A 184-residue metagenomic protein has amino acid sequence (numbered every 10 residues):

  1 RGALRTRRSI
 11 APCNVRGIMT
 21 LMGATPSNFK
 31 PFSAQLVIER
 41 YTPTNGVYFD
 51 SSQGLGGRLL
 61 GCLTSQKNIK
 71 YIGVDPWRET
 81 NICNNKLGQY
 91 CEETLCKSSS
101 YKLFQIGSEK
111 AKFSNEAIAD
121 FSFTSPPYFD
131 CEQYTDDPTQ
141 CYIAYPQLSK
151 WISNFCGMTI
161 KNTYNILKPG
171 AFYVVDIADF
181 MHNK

Functional and structural regions predicted by a protein language model:
R1-T44: S-adenosyl-L-methionine
T20-A24, F49-Q53, S149-S153: Short, charged/polar micro-motifs that form catalytic or ligand-binding hotspots
P26-F29, C83, W151-M158: Soluble or luminal CAZymes and related metallo-dependent hydrolases
A34-N115, F121, T163-I166: Conserved S-adenosyl-L-methionine
S52-Q53, I177-D179: Short, well-ordered beta-to-alpha junction loops that form the rim of enzyme active sites and present histidine/acidic
S108, A119-N162, D179-N183: Mobile active-site "lid"/loop adjacent to the S-adenosyl-L-methionine
G170-A178: Conserved beta-strand signature within the Rossmann-like core of class I S-adenosyl-L-methionine
